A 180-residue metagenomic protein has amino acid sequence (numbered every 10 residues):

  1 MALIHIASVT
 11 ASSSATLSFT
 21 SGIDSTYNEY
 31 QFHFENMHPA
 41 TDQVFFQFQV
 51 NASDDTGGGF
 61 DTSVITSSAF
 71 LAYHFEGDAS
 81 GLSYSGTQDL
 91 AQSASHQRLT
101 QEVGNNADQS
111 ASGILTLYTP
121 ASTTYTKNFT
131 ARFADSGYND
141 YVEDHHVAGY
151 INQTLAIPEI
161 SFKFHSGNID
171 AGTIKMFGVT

Functional and structural regions predicted by a protein language model:
M1-T180: Surface-exposed molecular-recognition determinants
